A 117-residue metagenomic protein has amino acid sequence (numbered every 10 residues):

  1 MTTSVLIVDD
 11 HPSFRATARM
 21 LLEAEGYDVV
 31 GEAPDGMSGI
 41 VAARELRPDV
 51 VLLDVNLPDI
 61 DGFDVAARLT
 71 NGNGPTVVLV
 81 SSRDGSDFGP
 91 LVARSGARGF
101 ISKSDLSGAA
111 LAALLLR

Functional and structural regions predicted by a protein language model:
D9, D54, S81: Active-site residues of response regulator receiver
P12-V30: Two-component/phosphorelay signaling modules centered on CheY-like receiver
Y27-P34, A42: Short hydrophobic/Thr-rich beta-strand motif most characteristic of the beta2 strand and flanking loop of CheY-like
D35-S38, D61-D64: Acidic catalytic/metal-coordinating carboxylates
R44-L46, R68-P75, S95: Conserved phosphotransfer cores of two-component systems
P58: The feature encodes the CheY-like receiver
G62, V92-G99: As written
V80-S81, K103: Hydrophobic/aromatic residues positioned on beta-strands within the core alpha/beta folds
